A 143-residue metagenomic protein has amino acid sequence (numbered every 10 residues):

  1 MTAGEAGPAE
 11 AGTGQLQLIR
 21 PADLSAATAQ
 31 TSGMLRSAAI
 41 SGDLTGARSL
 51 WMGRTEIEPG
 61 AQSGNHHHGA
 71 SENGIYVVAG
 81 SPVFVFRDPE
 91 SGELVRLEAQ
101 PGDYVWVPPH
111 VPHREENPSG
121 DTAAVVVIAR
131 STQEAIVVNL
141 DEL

Functional and structural regions predicted by a protein language model:
M1-L50, E56, G64, N139-L143: A short, N-terminal "cap"/entry segment at the start of jelly-roll beta-barrel domains of the cupin/DSBH fold
T45-R48, P89-L94, G120-A123: Short, solvent-exposed loop/turn segments that connect beta-strands within catalytic domains and beta-strand-rich
G53-A70, P109: Conserved short histidine dyad/triad with adjacent acidic residue
R54-T55, G74, W106, D121-V138: A short hydrophobic beta-strand segment most commonly corresponding to one strand of the jelly-roll/cupin
E56-E58, G69-F84, D88, A129: Short, conserved beta-strand element in jelly-roll/cupin
G64-H66, F84-F86, V107, P112-G120: Short beta-strand His + acidic residue motifs that chelate non-heme Fe in jelly-roll/DSBH and cupin folds
A70-S71, V111-P112, T132: A generic "binding-loop/recognition-motif" signal
P89-P109: Short acidic-glycine-tyrosine-enriched beta hairpin
